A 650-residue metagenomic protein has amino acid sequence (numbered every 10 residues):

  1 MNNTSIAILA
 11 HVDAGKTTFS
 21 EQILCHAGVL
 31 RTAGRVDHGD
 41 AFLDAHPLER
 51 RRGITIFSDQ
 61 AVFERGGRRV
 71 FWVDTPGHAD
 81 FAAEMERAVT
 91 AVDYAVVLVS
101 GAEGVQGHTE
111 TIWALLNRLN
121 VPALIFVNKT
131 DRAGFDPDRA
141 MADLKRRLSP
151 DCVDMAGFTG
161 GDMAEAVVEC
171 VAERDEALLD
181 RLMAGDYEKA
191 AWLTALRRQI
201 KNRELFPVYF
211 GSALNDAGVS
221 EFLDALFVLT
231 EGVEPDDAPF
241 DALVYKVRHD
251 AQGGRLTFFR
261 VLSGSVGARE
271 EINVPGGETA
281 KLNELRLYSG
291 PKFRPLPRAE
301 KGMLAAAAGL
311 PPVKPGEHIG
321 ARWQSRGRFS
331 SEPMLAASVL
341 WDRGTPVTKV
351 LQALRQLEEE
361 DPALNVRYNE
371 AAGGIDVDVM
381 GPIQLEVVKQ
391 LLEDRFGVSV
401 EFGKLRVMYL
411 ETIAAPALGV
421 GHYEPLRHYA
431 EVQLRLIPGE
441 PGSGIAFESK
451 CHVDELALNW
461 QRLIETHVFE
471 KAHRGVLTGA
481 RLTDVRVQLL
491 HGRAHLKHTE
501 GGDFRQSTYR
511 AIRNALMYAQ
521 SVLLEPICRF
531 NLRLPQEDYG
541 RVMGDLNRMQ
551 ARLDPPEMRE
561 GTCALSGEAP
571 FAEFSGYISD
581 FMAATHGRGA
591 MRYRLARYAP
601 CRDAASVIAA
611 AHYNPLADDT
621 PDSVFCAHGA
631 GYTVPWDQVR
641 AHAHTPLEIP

Functional and structural regions predicted by a protein language model:
M1-A14, T32-A33, G101-A251, E271-I272 (+1 more regions): P-loop NTPase catalytic nucleotide-binding module
M1-V99, V105, R139, R146-D154 (+2 more regions): P-loop NTPase switch module centered on the Walker A-proximal segment
A14, H26, L30, H78-A79 (+16 more regions): Conserved nucleotide-binding/hydrolysis micro-motifs of P-loop NTPases
Q199-N202, W323-L335, R367-Y368, R435-S449 (+3 more regions): Flexible hinge/switch segments at interdomain interfaces of large molecular machines
L229-E231, P235-A336, G374: Conserved nucleotide-binding/hydrolysis modules and their immediate coupling elements across P-loop/ASCE NTPase motors
P291-P416, L458-M517, Q536-Y539, A572-F574 (+1 more regions): C-terminal effector modules of nucleic-acid-centric enzymes and ribosome-associated factors
R406-E470, R493-H495, F530-L532, E537-G589: C-terminal polymerase-core module
E557, A564-P650: C-terminal accessory nucleic-acid interaction domains of nucleic acid-metabolism proteins
